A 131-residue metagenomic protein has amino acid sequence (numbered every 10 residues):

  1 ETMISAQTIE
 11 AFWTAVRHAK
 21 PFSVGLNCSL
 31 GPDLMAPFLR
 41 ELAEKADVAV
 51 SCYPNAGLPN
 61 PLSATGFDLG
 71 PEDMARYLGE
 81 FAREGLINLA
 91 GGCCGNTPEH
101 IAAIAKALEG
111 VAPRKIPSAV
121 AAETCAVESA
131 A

Functional and structural regions predicted by a protein language model:
E1-A131: Domain-level signal for soluble alpha/beta catalytic cores
